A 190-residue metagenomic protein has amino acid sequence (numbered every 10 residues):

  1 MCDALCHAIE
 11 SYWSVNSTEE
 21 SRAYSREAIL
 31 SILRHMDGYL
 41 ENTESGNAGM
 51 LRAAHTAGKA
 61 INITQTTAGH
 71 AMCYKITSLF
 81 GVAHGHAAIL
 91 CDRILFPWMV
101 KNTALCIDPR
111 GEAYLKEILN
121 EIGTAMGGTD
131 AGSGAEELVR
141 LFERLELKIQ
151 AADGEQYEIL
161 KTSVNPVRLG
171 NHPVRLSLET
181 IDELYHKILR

Functional and structural regions predicted by a protein language model:
M1-T64: Carboxylate- and glycine-rich phosphate/diphosphate-binding segment that chelates Mg2+/Mn2+
L5-I9, M50-G58, D92, F142 (+2 more regions): Short alpha-helical scaffolding segments that buttress acidic/His motifs in well-ordered protein cores
I9, S17, L51, T56 (+5 more regions): Glycine-rich flexible loops
G58-A88, P166-N171: Glycine-rich phosphate/pyrophosphate-binding beta-alpha loops
Q65-H70, K148-L160: A glycine-biased, small/acidic residue-tolerant capping/turn segment at secondary-structure junctions
L79-Q156: Gly/Pro-rich interdomain helix-loop hinge
E155-R190: Short, amphipathic C-terminal "tail helix"
